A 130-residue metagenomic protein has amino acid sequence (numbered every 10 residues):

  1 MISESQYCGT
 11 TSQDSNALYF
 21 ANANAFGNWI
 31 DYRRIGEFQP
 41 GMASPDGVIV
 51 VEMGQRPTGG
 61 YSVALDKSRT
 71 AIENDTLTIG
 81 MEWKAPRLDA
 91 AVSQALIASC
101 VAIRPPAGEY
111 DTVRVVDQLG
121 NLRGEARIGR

Functional and structural regions predicted by a protein language model:
M1-R130: Exposed, flexible binding/inhibitory loops of compact, secreted disulfide-stabilized domains
